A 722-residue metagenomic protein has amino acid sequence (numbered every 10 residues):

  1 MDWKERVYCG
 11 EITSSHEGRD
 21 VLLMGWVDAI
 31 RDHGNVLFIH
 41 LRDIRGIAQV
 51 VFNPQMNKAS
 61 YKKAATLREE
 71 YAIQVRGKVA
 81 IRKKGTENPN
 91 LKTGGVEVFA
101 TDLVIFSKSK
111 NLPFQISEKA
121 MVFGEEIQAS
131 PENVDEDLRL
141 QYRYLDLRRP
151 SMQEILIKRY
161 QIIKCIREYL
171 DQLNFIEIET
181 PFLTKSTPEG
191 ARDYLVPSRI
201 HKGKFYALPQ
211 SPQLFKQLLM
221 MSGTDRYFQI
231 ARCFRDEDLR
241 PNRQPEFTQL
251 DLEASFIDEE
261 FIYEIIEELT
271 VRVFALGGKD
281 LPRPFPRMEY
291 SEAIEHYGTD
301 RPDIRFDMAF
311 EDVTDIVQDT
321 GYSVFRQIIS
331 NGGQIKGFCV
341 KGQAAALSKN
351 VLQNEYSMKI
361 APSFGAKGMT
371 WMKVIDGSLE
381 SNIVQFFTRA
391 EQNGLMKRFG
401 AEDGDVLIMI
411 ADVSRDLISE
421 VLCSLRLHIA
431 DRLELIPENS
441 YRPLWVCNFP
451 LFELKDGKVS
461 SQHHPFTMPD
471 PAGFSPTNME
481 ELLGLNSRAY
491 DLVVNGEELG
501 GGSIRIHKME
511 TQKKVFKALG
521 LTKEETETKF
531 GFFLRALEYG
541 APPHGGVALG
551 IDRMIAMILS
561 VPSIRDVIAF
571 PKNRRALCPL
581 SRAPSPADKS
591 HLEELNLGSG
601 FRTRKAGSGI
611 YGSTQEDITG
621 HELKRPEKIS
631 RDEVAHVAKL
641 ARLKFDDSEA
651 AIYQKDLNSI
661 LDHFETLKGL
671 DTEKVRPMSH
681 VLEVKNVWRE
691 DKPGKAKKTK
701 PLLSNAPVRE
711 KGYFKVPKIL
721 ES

Functional and structural regions predicted by a protein language model:
M1-H621: Class II aminoacyl-tRNA synthetase catalytic cores and aaRS-like
V79, I610, T614-S722: Domain-scale activation on soluble regions of proteins
